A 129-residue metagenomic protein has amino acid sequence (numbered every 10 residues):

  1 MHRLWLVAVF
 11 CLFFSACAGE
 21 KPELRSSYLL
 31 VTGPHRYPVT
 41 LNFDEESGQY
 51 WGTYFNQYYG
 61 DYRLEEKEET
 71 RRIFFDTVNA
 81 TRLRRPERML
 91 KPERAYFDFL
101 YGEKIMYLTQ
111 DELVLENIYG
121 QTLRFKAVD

Functional and structural regions predicted by a protein language model:
L4-F13: Sec-dependent N-terminal signal peptides
S15-D129: Lipid interaction determinants
